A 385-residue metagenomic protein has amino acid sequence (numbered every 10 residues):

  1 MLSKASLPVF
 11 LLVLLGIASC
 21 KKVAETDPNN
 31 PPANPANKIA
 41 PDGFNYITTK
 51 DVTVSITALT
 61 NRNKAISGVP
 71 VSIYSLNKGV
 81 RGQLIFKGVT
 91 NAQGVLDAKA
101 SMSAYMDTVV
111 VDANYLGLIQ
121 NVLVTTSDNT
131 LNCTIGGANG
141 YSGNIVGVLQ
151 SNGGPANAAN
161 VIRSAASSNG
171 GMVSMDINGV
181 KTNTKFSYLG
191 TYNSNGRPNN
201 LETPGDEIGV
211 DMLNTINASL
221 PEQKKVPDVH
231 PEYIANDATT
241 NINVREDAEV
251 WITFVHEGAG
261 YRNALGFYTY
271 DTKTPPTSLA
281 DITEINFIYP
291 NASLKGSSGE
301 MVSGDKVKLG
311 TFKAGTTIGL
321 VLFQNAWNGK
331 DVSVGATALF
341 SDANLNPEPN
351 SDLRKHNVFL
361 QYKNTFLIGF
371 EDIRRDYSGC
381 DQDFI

Functional and structural regions predicted by a protein language model:
M1-P8: Bacterial N-terminal signal peptides that target proteins for export
L7, V13-F44: Bacterial Sec-dependent N-terminal signal peptides
P8, I17-A18, R62, G260: N-terminal processing/targeting junctions
N29-F384: Extracellular distal adhesion/interaction modules in secreted or cell-surface proteins
